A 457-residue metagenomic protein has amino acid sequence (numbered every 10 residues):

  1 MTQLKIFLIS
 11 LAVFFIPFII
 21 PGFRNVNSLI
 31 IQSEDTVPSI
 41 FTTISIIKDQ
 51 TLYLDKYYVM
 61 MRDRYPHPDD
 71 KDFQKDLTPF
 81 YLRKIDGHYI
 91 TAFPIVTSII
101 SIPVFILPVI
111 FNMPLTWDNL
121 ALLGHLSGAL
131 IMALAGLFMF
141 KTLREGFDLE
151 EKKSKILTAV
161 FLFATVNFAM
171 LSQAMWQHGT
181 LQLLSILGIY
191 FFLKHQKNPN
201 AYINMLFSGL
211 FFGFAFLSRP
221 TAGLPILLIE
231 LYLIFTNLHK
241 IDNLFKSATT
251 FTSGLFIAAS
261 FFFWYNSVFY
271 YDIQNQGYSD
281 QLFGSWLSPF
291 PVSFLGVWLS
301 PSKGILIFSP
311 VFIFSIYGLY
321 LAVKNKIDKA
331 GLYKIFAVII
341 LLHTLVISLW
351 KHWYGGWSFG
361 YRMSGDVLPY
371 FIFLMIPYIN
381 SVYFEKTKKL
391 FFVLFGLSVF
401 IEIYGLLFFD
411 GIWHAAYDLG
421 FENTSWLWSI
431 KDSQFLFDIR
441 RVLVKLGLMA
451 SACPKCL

Functional and structural regions predicted by a protein language model:
M1-R24, I31, G124, R144-E145 (+4 more regions): Start-transfer (signal-anchor) and selected internal transmembrane alpha helices of multi-pass inner/ER membrane
V13-F14, S154-T165, Y190, F212-F216 (+1 more regions): Short helix- or helix-capping micro-motifs that position conserved polar/aromatic residues at function-defining sites
M113-D118, G136-A164, L183, P199-I203 (+1 more regions): Transmembrane-helix signature of polytopic, membrane-embedded enzymes that assemble or transfer cell-envelope glycans
L122-D148, I186-F191: Transmembrane-helix motifs of polytopic, lipid-linked glycan transferases
T180-N198, I203-F212, I226-Y232, Y370-L374: Specific aromatic-rich, kink-prone transmembrane helix
K197, L224-F256, I316-K329, F373: Perimembrane helix-loop-helix junctions
L228, F245-Y320, I335-I347, L368 (+1 more regions): Membrane-lumen/periplasm interface segments of specific transmembrane helices in polyprenyl phosphate-linked
I234, I307-A330, K334-A337, F371-Y378 (+1 more regions): Hydrophobic, aromatic-rich transmembrane alpha-helices and their immediate juxtamembrane boundary segments
